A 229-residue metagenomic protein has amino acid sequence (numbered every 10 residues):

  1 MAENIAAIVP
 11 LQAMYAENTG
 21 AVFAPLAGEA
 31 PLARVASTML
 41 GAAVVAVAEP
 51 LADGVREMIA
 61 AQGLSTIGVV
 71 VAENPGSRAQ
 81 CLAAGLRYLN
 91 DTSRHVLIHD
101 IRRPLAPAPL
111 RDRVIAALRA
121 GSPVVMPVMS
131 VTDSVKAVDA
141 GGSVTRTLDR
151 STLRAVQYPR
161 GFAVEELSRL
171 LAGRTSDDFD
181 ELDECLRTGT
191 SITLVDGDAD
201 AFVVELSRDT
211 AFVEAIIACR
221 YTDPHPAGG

Functional and structural regions predicted by a protein language model:
M1-G54: N-terminal glycine-rich phosphate-binding loop and ensuing alpha1 helix
M1-Q12, A36-T38, E181-L182, A199-F202 (+1 more regions): SAM-dependent methyltransferases
N4-A6, R94-L97: Structural motif
P10-A13, V47-P50, N74, H99-I101 (+1 more regions): Structural motif
L32, G85, H99-D100, S130 (+2 more regions): Residue-level signal for inorganic ion chemistry
M58, L64, L105-D196, G229: Conserved core of the sugar-phosphate nucleotidyltransferase
A60-V96: Short phosphate-binding loop-to-helix
P75-A79, L97-I101, A106, A201-F202: Hydrophobic alpha-helical segments that drive targeting, anchoring, or assembly
